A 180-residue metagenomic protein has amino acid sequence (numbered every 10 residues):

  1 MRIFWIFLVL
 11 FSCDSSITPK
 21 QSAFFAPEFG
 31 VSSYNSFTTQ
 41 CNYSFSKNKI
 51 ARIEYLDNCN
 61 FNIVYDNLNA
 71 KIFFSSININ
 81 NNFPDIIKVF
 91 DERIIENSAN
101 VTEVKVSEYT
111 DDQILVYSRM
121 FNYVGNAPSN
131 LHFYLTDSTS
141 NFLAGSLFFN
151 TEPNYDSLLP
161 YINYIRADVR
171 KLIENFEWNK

Functional and structural regions predicted by a protein language model:
M1-F7: Sec-dependent signal peptide recognition, specifically the positively charged N-region followed immediately by
V9-S12: C-terminal motif of bacterial Sec signal peptides marking the signal peptidase cleavage site
D14-T18: Bacterial signal peptide processing site
Q21-C41: Post-signal peptide N-terminal segment of mature Sec-exported envelope proteins
Q40-I94: Secretory pathway targeting signatures of secreted, lumenal, and periplasmic proteins
I72-N80, L131-F133, Y155-N163: Second-shell loop/turn segments in exported
D91-S146: Signature of long, low-cysteine stretches enriched in small and polar/charged residues
S146-K180: Surface-exposed amphipathic alpha-helical segments
